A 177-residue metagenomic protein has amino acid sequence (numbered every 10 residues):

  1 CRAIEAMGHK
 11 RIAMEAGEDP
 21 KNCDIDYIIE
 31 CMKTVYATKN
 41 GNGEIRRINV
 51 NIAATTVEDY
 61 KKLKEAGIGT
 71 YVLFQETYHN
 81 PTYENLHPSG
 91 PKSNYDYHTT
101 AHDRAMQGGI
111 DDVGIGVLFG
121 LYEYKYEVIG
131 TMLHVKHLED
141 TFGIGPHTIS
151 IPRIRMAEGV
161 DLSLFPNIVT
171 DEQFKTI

Functional and structural regions predicted by a protein language model:
C1, I28, Y95-H98, V128-T131 (+1 more regions): Aromatic/hydrophobic pocket-lining residues that form the small-molecule binding cavity in soluble enzyme cores
I4-G108, D112-I115, F119-L121, G143-S150: Core AdoMet radical
E5-A6, N40-N42, I129-I177: Auxiliary Fe-S-binding modules of radical SAM enzymes
D24, P91-N94, Y124-V128, P166 (+1 more regions): Residue-level preference for long, well-ordered alpha-helices that form the structural scaffold of enzyme catalytic
Y27-I28, L86-H87, K125-I129, E158-L162: Short amphipathic alpha-helical patches
